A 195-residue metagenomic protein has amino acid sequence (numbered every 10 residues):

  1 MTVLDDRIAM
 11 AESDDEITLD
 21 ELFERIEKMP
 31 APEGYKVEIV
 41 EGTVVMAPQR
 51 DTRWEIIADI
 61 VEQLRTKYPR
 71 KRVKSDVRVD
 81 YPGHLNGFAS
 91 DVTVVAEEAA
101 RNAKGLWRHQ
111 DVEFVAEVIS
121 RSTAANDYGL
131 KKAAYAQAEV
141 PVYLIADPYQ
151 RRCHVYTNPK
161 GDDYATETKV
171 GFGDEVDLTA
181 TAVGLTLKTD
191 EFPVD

Functional and structural regions predicted by a protein language model:
M1-A138, V142-D195: Gly/Pro/Ser/Thr-rich low-complexity, intrinsically disordered segments predominantly at protein N-termini
